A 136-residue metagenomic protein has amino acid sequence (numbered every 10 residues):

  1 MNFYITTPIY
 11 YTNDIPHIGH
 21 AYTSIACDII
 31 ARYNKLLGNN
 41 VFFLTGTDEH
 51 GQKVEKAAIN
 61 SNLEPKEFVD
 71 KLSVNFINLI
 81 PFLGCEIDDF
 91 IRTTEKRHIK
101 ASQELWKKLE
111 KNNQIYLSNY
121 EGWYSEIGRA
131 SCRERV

Functional and structural regions predicted by a protein language model:
M1-R135: N-terminal, positively charged nucleic-acid-binding surface of large information/translation enzymes
